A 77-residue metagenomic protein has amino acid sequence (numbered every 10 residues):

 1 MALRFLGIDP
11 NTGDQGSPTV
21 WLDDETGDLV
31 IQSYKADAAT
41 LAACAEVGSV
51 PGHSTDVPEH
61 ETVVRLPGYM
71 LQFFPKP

Functional and structural regions predicted by a protein language model:
M1-P18: Short, charged/polar N-terminal "headpieces" of proteins
L3, D28, V63: A residue-level signal for beta-strand positions that form part of recognition/binding surfaces within mature
G7-P10, D24, S33-K35, G68-M70: Generic secondary-structure microfeatures
D14-D56: A short, structured beta-strand/loop element
A42-P77: Helix-rich interaction surfaces within compact, conserved domain-sized segments that mediate assembly or partner
